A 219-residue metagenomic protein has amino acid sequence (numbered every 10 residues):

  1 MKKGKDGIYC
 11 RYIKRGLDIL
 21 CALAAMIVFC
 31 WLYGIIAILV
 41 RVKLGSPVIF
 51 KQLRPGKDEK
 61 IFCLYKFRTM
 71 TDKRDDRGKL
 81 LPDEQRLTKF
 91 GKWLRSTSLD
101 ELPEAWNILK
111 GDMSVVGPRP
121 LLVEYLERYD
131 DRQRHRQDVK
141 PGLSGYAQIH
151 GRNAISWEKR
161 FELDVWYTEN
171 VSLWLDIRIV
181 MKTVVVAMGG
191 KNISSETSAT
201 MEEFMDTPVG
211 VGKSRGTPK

Functional and structural regions predicted by a protein language model:
M1-I13, W157-W174: Compositionally biased, charge-rich terminal segments
K2-D72, R178-K219: A hydrophobic, helix-centered structural microdomain
Y12-G16, W31, R86, S98-E104 (+1 more regions): An acidic site on a long C-lobe helix of protein kinase domains
A22, A37, F50, T88-K92 (+2 more regions): Positions in alpha-helical segments
I36, F50-K51, K79, V116-P118 (+3 more regions): Short, hydrophobic secondary-structure boundary micro-motifs
F50-R86, S144-E162: Short, glycine-rich, amphipathic interfacial segments at transmembrane boundaries or analogous
D83-K140, V180-T183, A187: A short, structured surface patch at a secondary-structure boundary
I149, A154-I155, D164, E169 (+1 more regions): Soluble extracytoplasmic domains of inner/organellar membrane proteins
